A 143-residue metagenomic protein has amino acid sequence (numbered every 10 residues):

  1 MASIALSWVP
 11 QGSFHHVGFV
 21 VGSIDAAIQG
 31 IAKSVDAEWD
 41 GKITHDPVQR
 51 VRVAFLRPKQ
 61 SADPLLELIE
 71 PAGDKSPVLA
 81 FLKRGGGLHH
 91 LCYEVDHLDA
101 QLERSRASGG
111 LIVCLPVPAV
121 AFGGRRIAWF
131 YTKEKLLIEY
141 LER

Functional and structural regions predicted by a protein language model:
A2-P10, T44-H45, R52-R57, P64-L66 (+1 more regions): Vicinal oxygen chelate
A2-Q49: Long, hydrophobic N-terminal alpha-helical segment
L6, L79-A80: Short hydrophobic/charged patches on amphipathic alpha-helices used for structural packing and interfaces
F14, L88, L137: Extracellular structured ligand-interaction cores
V21-V35, W39, A72-S76, K83-R126 (+1 more regions): Vicinal oxygen chelate
V51, S61-D63, K83-L88: Short connector loops at helix/strand junctions that flank enzyme active sites, especially segments positioning acidic
A62-S76: Short hydrophobic interaction/assembly module
